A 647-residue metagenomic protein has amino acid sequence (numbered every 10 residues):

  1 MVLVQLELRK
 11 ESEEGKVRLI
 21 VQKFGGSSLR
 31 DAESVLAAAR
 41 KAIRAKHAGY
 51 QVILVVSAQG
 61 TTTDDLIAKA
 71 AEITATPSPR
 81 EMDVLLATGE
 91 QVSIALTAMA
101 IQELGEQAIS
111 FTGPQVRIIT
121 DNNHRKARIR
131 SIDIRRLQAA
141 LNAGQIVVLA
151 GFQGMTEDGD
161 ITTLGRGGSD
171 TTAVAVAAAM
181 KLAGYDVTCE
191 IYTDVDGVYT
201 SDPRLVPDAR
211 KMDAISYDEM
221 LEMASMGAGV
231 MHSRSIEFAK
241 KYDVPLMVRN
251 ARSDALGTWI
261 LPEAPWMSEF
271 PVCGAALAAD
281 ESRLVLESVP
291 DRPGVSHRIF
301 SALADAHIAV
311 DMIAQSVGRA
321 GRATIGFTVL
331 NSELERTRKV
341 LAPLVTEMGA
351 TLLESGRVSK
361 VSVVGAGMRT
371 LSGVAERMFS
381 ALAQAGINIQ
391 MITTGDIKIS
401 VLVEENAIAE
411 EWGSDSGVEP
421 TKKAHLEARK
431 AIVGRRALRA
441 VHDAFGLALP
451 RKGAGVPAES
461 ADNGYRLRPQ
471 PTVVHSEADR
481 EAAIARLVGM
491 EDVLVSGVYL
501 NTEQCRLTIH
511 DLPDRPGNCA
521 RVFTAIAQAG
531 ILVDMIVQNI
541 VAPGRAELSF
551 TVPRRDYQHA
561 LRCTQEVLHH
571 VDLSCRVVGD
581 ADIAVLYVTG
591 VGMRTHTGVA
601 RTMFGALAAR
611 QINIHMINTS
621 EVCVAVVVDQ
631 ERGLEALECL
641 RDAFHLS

Functional and structural regions predicted by a protein language model:
M1-E237, T328, I397, L402-E404 (+3 more regions): Nucleotide/pyrophosphate-binding catalytic subdomain
A48, L104, M180, G184-Y185 (+5 more regions): Helix C-cap/helix->beta junction micro-motif
Q51, G229-S233, V244-P245, A309 (+2 more regions): Intrinsically disordered or highly flexible coil/loop and linker segments, enriched in small and charged/polar residues
V52, Q107-I109, V187-C189, L246 (+4 more regions): Hydrophobic anchor at the start of a short beta-strand that flanks the dinucleotide cofactor-binding loop
I73, W259-S647: A conserved regulatory-domain signal marking ACT and ACT-like small-molecule sensing domains and adjacent regulatory
G105-I109, E190, M247-V248, A255-L256 (+2 more regions): Proline-centered turn/helix-capping motifs that create local helix->coil transitions or kinks
I132, A255-L256, P262-E263: Acidic, glycine-rich flexible loop/linker segments
G227-R234, F238-T258: Conserved glycine-bearing catalytic or ligand-binding loops at nucleotide- and phosphate-handling centers of large
